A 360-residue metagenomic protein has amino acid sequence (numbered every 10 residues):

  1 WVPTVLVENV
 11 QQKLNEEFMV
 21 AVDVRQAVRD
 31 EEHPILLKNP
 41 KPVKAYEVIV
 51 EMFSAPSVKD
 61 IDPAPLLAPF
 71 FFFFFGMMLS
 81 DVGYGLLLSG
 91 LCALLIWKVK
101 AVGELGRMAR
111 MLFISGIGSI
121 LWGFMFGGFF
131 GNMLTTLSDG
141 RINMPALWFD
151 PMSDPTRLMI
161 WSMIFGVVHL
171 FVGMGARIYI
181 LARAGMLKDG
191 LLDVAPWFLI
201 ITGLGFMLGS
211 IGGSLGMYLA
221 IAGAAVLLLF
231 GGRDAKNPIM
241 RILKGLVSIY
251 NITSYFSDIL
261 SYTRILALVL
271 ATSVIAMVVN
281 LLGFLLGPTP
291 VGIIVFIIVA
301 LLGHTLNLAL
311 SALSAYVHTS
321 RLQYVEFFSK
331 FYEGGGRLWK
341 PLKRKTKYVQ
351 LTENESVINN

Functional and structural regions predicted by a protein language model:
W1-T4: Short beta-strand-to-loop capping motifs
E8-N360: Conserved, carboxylate-rich catalytic/transport cores that coordinate ions
